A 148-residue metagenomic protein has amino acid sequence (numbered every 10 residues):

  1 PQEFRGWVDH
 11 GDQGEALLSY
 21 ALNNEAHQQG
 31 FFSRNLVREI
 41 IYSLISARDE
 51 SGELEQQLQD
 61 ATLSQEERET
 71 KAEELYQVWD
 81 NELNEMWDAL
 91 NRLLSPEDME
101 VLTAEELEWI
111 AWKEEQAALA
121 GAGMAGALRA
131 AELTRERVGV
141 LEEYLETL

Functional and structural regions predicted by a protein language model:
P1-L148: N-terminal alpha-helical modules
